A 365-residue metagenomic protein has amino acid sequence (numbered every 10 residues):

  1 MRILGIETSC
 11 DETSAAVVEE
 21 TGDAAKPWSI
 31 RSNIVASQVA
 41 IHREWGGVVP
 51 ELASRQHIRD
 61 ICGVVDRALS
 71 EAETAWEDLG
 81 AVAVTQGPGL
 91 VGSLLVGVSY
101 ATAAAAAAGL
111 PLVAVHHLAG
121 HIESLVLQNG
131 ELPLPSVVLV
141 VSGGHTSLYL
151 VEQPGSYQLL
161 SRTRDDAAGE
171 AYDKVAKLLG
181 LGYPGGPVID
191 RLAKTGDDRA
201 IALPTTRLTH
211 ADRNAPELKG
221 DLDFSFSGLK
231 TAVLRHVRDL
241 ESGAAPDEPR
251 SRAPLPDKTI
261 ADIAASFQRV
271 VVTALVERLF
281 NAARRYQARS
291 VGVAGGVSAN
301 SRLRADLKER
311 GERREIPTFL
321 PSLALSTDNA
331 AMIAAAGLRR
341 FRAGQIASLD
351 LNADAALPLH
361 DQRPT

Functional and structural regions predicted by a protein language model:
R2-D78, V84-P88, H117, H121 (+1 more regions): N-terminal beta-alpha supersecondary unit
T13-E19, V138-V140, T146-L150: Short beta-strand scaffold segments in enzyme catalytic cores
N33, K194-V291, R302-E309, R313-R314 (+2 more regions): A contiguous, well-structured pocket-lining segment that forms one wall/lid of small-molecule binding clefts in soluble
V84-L110, S301-R310: Short Gly/Thr/Asp-enriched flexible loops that form oxyanion-binding sites at enzyme active sites
L110, V115-V137: Conserved phosphate-binding catalytic cores of ATP/NTP-utilizing and phosphoryl-transfer enzymes
A114-V115, L307-I333: Conserved phosphate-binding/catalytic loops in two-lobed NTP-binding clefts
A119, G130, Q153-D198, F226 (+1 more regions): Glycine-rich phosphate-binding loop plus the immediately following alpha-helix
H121, S322-L359: Glycine-rich phosphate-binding/hydrolytic loop that grips phosphoryl groups
